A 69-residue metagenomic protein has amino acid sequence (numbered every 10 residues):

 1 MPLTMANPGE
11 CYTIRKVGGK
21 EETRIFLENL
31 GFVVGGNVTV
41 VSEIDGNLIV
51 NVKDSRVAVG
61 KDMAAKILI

Functional and structural regions predicted by a protein language model:
M1-I69: Compact, glycine-rich, soluble single-domain proteins
